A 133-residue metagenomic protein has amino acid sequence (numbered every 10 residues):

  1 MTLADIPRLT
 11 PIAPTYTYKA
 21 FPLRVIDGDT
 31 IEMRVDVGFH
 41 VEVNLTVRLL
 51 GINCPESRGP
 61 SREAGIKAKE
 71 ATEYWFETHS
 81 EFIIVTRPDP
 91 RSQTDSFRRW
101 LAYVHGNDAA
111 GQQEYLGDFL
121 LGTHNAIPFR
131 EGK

Functional and structural regions predicted by a protein language model:
M1-K133: Small beta-barrel nucleic-acid-binding modules, primarily SNase/OB-fold domains and secondarily Tudor-like barrels
